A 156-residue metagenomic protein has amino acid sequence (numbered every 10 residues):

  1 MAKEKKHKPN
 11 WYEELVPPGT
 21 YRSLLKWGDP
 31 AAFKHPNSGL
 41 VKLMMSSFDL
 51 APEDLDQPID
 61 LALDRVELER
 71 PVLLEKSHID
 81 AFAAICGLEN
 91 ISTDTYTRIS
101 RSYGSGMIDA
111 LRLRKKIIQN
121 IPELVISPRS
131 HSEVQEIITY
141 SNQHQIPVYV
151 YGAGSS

Functional and structural regions predicted by a protein language model:
M1-G152, S156: Noncatalytic alpha-helical scaffold of FAD-dependent oxidoreductases
